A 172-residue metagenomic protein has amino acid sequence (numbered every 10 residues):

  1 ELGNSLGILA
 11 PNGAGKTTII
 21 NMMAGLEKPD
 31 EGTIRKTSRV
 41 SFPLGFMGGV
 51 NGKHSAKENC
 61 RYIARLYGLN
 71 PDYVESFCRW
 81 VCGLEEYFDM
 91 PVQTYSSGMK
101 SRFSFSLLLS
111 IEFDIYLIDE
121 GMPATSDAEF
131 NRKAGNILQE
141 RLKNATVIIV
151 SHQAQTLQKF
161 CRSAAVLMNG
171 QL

Functional and structural regions predicted by a protein language model:
L2-R65: ABC ATPase nucleotide-binding domain signature region
R39, L44-A128, N136: ABC-family P-loop ATPase nucleotide-binding domains
G45, S151-Q153: Conserved H-loop
F113, A145, C161-R162: Short, well-ordered alpha-helix to beta-strand connector turns
N131-K143: Helical segment within the ABC ATPase nucleotide-binding domain
A145-S151: Conserved H-loop
Q153-K159: Conserved H-loop
F160-L172: H-loop (His-switch) and adjacent beta-strand-loop-beta switch element of ABC-type ATPase nucleotide-binding domains
